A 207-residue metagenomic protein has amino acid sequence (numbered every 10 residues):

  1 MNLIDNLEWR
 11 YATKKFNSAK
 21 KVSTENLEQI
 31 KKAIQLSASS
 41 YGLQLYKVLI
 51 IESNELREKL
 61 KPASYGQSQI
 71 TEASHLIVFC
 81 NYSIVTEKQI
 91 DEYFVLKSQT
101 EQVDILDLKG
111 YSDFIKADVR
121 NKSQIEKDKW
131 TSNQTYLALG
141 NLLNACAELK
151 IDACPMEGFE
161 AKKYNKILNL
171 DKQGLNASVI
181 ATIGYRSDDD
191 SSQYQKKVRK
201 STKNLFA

Functional and structural regions predicted by a protein language model:
M1-A207: Acidic, surface-exposed loops and disordered segments
